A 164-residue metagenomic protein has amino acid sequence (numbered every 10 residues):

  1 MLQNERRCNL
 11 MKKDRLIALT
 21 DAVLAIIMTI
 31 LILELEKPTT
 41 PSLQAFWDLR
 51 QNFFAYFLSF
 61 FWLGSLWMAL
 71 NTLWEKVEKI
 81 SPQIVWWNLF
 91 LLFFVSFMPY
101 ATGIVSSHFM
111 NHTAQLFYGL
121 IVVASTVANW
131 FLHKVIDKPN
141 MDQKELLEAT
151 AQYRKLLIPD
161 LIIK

Functional and structural regions predicted by a protein language model:
L2-K164: Multi-pass alpha-helical transmembrane bundle typical of ion/small-solute transporters and intramembrane aspartyl
